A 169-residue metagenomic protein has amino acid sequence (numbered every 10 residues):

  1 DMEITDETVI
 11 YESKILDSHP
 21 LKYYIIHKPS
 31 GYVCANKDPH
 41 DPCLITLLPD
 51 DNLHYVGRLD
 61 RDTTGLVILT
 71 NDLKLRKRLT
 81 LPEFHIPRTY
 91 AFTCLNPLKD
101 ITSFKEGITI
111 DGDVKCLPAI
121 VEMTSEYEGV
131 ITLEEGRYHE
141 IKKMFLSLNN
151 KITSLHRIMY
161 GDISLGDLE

Functional and structural regions predicted by a protein language model:
D1-E169: Basic, flexible Lys/Arg- and Gly-enriched helix-loop patches that mediate nucleic-acid binding at interfaces with rRNA
